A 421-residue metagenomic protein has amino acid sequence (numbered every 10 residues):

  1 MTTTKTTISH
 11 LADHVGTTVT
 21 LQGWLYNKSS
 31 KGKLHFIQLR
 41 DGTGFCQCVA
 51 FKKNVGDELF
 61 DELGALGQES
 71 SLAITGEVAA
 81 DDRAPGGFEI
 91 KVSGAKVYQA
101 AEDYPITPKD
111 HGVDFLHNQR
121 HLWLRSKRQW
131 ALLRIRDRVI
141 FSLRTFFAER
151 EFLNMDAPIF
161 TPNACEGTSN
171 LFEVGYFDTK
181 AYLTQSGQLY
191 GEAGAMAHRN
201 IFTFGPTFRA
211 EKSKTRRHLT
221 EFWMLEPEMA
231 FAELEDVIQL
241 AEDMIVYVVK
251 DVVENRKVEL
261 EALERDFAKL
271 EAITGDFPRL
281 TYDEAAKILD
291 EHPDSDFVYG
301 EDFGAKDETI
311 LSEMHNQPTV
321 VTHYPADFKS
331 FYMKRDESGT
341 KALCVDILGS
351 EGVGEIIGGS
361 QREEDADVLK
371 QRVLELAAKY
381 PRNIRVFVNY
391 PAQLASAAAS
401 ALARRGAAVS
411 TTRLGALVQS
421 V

Functional and structural regions predicted by a protein language model:
T2-A230: Class II aminoacyl-tRNA synthetase-like tRNA-binding/catalytic domains
S30-K31, E149, G194-H198, D251-N255 (+2 more regions): Secondary-structure transition/capping motifs at alpha-helix termini and the adjoining loop/turn into the next element
S142-R150, M244-D251, A401: Generic non-transmembrane alpha-helical segments
F147, N383-N389: Short glycine-rich phosphate-binding loop at a beta-alpha junction
D156-N163, V253-D266: Short, glycine/acidic-rich hinge or "gate" loops at secondary-structure transitions that mediate conformational
N170-K250, E261, R265, A272-R382 (+1 more regions): A translation/RNA-centric and nucleic-acid-associated enzymatic feature enriched in Class II aminoacyl-tRNA synthetases
F387, A395-V421: Peripheral docking tails and interdomain loops at the edges of cofactor- or intermediate-handling domains
